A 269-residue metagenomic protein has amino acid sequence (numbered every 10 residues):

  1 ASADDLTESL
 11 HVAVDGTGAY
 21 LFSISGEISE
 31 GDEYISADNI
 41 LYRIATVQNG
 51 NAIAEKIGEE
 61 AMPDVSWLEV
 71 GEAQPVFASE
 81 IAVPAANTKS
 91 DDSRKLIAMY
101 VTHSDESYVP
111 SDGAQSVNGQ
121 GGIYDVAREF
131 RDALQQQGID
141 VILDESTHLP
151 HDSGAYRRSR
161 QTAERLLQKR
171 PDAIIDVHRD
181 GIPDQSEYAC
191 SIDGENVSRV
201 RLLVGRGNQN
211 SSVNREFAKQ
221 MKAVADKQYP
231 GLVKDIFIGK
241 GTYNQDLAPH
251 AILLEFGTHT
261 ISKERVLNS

Functional and structural regions predicted by a protein language model:
L10-F22: Short, structured beta-strand/loop micro-motifs enriched in basic residues and often containing a Trp
I24, D38-T102, S107-P110: Non-catalytic propeptide/linker segments at domain boundaries
E27-S29: Short, well-ordered loop/turn sites that connect or cap secondary structure elements
S104-S107, T147-H151, R179-D184, G207-N210 (+2 more regions): Solvent-exposed loop/turn segments at secondary-structure junctions within structured extracellular/periplasmic domains
V109-A189: Catalytic-core regions of hydrolytic enzymes
P183-N210: A short, glycine/acidic-enriched catalytic loop
Q209-F237: Active-site-adjacent substrate-binding region of metalloamidase/peptidase-like peptide-processing proteins
D235-S269: Active-site-adjacent mobile loop/cap segments within catalytic or ligand-binding domains
